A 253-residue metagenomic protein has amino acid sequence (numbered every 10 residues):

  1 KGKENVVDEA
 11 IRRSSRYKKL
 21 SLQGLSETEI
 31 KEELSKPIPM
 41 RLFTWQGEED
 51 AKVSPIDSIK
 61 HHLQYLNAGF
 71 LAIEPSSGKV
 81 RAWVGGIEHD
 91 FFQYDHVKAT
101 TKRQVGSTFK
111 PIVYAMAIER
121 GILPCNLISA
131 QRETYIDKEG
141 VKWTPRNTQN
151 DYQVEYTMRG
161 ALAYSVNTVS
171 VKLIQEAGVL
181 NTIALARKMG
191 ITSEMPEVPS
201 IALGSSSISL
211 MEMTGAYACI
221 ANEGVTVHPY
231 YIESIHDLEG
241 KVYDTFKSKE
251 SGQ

Functional and structural regions predicted by a protein language model:
K1-E119, L123-E139, R146-N147, A202-H228 (+1 more regions): Extended, non-catalytic substrate-recognition/exosite surfaces adjacent to catalytic cores, especially in enzymes
E49, P55-D57, G140-V141, Y152 (+2 more regions): Generic signal for short, ordered secondary-structure residues within or immediately flanking folded domains
F70, I128-E133, R146-N222: Active-site-adjacent helix/loop patches that line small-molecule binding or acyl-intermediate pockets
